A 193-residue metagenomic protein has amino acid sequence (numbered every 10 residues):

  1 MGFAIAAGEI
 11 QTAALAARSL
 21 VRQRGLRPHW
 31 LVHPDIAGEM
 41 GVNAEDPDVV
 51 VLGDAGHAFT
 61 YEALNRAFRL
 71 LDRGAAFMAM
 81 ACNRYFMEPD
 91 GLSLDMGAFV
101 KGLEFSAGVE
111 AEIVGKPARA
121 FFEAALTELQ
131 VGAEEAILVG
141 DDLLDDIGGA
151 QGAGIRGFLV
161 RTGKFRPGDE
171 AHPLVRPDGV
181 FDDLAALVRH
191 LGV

Functional and structural regions predicted by a protein language model:
M1-V193: Asp-based, Mg2+/Mn2+-dependent phosphohydrolase catalytic module
